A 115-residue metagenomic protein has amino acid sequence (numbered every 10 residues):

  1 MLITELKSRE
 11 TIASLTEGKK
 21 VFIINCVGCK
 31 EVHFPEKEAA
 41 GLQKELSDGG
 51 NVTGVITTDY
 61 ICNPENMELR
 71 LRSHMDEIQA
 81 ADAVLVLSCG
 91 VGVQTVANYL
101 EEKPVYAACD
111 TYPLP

Functional and structural regions predicted by a protein language model:
M1-P115: Iron-sulfur-associated redox domains of electron-transfer enzymes in respiratory and anaerobic energy metabolism
